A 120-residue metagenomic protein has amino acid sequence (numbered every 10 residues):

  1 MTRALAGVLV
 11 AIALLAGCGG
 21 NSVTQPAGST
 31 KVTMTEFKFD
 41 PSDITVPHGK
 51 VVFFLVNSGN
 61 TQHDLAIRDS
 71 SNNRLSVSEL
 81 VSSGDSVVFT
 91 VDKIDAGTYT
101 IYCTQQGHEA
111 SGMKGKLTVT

Functional and structural regions predicted by a protein language model:
M1-V8: Bacterial N-terminal signal peptides that target proteins for export
L14-G17: C-terminal motif of bacterial Sec signal peptides marking the signal peptidase cleavage site
G19-N21, S82-T120: Extracellular/periplasmic metallocenter environments
Q25-H48: N-terminal edge beta-strand
E36, T45, N57-G59, D69-S71 (+3 more regions): A mature extracytoplasmic/lumenal domain signature
S42-T61, V87-D95, Y99-T100: Beta-strand cores of secreted/periplasmic/IMS beta-sandwich domains, seen most often in copper-related folds
D64-R68: Beta-strand signatures of extracellular beta-sandwich domains
N72-S78: Surface-exposed loop/edge segments in extracytoplasmic proteins
